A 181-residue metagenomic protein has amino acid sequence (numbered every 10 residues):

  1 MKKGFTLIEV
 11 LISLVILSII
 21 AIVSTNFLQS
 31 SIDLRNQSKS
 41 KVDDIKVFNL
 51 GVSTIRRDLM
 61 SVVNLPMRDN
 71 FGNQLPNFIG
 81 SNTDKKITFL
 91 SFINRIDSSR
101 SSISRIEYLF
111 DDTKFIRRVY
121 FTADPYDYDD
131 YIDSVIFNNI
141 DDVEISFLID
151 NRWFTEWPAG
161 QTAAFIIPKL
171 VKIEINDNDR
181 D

Functional and structural regions predicted by a protein language model:
M1-L28: N-terminal single-pass transmembrane signal-anchor helix
I20, G51, I136-N139: Alpha-helical structural motif
N26-Y126: Extracytoplasmic beta-strand-rich oligomerization domains located immediately C-terminal to a leader/signal peptide
F92-I167: Intrinsically disordered, low-complexity regions enriched in Pro/Ser/Thr/Gly and acidic residues
L170-K172: Short, conserved beta-strand segments of beta-strand-rich sandwich/propeller modules, principally
R180-D181: Short acidic/polar inter-strand loop motif in beta-rich domains
